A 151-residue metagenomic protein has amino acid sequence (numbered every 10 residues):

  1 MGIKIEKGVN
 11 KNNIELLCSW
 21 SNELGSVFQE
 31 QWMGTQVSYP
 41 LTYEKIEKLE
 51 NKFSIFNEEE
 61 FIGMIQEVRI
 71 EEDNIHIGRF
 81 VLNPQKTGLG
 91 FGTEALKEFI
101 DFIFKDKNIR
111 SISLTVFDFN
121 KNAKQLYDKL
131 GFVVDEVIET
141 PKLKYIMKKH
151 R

Functional and structural regions predicted by a protein language model:
G2-I3, K7-Q85, F102, D106 (+1 more regions): Acetyl-CoA-dependent GNAT
H76, V81, S113-T115, I146: Conserved beta-strand segments that form the floor/walls of ligand-binding pockets within enzyme and binding domains
F80-F91, V116-F117: A short, internal acetyl-CoA/4′-phosphopantetheine-binding micro-motif in the GNAT/acyltransferase core
T93, D118-E136: Conserved active-site alpha-helix within GNAT-family acetyltransferase domains
K105-T115: Conserved GNAT acetyl-CoA-binding A-motif
L114-K124, T140-K144, H150: Conserved beta-strand-loop-alpha-helix junction that forms the acyl-donor binding cleft
